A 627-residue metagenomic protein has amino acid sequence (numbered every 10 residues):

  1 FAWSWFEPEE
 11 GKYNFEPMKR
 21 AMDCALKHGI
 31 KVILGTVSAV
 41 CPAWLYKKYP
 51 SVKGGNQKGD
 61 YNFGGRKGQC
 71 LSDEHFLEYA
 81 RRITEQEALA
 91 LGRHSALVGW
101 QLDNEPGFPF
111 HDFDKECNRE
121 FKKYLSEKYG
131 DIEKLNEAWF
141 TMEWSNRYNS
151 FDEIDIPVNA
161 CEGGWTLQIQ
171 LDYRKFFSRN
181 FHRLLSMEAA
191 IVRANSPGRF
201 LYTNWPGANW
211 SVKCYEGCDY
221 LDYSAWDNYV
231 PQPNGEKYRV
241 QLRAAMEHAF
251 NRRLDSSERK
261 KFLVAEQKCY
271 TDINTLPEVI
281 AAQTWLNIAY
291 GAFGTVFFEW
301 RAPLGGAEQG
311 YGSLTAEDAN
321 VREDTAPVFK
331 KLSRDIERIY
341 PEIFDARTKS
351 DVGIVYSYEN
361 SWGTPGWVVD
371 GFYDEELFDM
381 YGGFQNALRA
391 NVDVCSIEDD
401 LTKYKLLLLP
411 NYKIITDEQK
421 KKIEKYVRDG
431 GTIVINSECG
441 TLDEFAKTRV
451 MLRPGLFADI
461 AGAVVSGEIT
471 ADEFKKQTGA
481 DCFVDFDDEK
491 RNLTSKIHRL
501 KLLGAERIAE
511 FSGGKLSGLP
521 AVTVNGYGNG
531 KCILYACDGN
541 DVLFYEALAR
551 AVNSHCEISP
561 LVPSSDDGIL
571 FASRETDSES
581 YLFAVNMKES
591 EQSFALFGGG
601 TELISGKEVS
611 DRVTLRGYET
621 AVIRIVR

Functional and structural regions predicted by a protein language model:
F1-D60, E188-N195: Aromatic-lined substrate-binding rim segments of carbohydrate-active enzymes
F1-E16, N62-R81, P106-F110, L167-R183 (+5 more regions): The substrate-binding groove and active-site-proximal loops of carbohydrate-active enzymes, especially glycoside
F1-W3, G35-W44, V98-G107, N204-W210 (+4 more regions): Short, solvent-exposed turn/loop segments enriched in Gly/Ser/Thr/Pro and often Arg
E9, G35-V37, A43-K47, F110-K115 (+3 more regions): Short, solvent-exposed loop/turn and secondary-structure capping segments
M18-M22, T84-A88, H182-A190, A244-H248 (+2 more regions): Generic structural signal for well-ordered alpha-helices, preferentially at hydrophobic/aromatic core positions
L26-V32, R93-V98, S196-F200, Y220-D222 (+4 more regions): Short, well-ordered coil/turn segments that N-cap beta-strands
K58, N62-Y223, D227-V240: Polysaccharide-binding and catalytic clefts of secreted carbohydrate-active enzymes
F151-I154, G207, C218, Y229-R627: Carbohydrate-binding surfaces of carbohydrate-active enzymes
